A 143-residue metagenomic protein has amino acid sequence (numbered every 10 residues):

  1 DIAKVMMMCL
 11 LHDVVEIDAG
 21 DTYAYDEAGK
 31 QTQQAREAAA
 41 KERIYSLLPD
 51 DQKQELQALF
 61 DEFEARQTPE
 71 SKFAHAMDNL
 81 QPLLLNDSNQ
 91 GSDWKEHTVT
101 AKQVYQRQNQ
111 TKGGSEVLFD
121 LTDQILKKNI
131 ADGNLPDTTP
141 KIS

Functional and structural regions predicted by a protein language model:
D1-S143: Alpha-helical, largely C-terminal catalytic domains that coordinate divalent metal ions via clustered Asp/Glu/His
